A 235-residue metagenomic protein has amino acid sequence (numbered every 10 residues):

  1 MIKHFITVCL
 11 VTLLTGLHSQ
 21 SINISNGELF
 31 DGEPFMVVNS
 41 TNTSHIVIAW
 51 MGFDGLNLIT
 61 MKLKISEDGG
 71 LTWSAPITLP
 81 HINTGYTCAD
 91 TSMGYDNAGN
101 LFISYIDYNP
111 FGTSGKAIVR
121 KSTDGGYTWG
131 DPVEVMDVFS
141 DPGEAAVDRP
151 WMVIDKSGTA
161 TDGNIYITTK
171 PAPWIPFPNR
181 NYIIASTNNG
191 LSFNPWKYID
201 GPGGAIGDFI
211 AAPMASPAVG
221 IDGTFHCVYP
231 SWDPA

Functional and structural regions predicted by a protein language model:
M1-S21: Bacterial Sec-dependent N-terminal signal peptides
S19-A235: Extracellular, repeat-based ectodomains that mediate carbohydrate processing or recognition
